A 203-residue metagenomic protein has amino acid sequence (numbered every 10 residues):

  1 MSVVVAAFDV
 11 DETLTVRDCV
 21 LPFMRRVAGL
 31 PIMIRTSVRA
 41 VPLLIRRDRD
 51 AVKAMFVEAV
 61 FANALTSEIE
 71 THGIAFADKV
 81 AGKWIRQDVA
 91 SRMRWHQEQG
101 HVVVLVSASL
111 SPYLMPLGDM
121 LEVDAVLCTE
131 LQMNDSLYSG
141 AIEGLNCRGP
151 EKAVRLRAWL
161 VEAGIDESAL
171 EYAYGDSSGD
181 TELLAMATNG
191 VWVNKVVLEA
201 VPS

Functional and structural regions predicted by a protein language model:
M1-D48: Active-site neighborhood of HAD-like aspartate-dependent phosphohydrolases
M1-V3, T71, D78-S203: C-terminal cap/substrate-recognition subdomain and adjoining C-terminal extension of metal-dependent phosphatase-like
D9, R46, D50, M55 (+3 more regions): Residue-level detector of functional hotspots within protein domains
L14-R17, N63, G149-A153: Electropositive phosphate-/nucleotide-binding environments in soluble metabolic enzymes
C19-R25, I45-V104: Short linear elements at protein peripheries
T36-D50, E68-I69, M115-M120, Q132: Short N-terminal helix-initiation segments at or just after the protein's N-terminus
